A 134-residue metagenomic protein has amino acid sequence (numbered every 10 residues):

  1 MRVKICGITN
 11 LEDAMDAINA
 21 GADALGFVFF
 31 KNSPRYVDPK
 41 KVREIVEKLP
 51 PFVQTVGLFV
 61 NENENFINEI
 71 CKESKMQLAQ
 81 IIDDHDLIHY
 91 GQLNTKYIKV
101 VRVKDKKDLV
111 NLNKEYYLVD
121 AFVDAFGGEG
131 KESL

Functional and structural regions predicted by a protein language model:
M1-S133: Conserved N-terminal beta1-alpha1 strand-loop-helix module at the mouth
